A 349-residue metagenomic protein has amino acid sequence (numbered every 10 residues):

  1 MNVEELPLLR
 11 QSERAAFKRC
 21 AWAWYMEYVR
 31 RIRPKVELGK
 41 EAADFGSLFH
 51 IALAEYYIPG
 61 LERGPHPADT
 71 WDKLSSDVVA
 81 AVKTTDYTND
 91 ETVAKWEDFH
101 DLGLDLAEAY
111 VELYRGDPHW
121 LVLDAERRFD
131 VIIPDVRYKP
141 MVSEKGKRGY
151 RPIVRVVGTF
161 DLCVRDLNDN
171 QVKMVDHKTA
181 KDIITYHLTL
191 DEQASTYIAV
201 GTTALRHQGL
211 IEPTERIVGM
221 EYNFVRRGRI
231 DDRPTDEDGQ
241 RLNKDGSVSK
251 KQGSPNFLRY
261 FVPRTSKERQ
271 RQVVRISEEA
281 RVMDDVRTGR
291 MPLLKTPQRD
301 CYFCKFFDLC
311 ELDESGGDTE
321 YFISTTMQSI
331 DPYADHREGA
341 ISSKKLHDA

Functional and structural regions predicted by a protein language model:
L8, Y186-H187, T202-A349: Metal-dependent nuclease catalytic regions and adjoining charged, substrate-binding loops involved in nucleic-acid end
R14-A15, R19-P34, L38-L61, H100 (+3 more regions): Nuclease catalytic cores
A21-V29, C163-D176, R275-R281: Active-site-adjacent bridging/hinge elements
R30, A54-L61, V111, R115 (+5 more regions): Hydrophobic/aromatic-lined pockets within catalytic cores
R33-V36, D176-I183, A349: Glycine- and acidic
L48, V157-T159, I217: Extracellular structured ligand-interaction cores
I51-S143: A non-catalytic, helix-rich entry segment at domain boundaries
D124-R206: Non-catalytic protein-protein interaction segments used by genome-maintenance enzymes to assemble and couple activities
